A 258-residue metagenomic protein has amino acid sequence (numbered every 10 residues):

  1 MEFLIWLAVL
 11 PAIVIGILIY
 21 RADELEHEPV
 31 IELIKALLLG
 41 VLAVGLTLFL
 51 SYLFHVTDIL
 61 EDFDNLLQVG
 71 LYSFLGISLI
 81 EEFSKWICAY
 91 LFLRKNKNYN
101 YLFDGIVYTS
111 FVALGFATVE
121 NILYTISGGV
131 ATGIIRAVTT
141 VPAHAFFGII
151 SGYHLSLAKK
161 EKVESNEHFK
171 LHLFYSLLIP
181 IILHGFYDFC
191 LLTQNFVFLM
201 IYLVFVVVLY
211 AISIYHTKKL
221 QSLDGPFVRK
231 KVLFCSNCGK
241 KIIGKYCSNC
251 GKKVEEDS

Functional and structural regions predicted by a protein language model:
M1-S258: Hydrophobic alpha-helical segments at protein termini of multi-pass membrane proteins
